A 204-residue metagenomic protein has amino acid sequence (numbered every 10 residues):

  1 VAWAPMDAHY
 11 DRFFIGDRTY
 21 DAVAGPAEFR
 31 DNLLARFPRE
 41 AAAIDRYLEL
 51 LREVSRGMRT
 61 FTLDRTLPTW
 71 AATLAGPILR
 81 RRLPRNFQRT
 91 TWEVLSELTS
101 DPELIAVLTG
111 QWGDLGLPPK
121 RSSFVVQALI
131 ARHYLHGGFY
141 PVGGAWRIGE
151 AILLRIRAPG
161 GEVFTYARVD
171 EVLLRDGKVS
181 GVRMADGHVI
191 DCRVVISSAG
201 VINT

Functional and structural regions predicted by a protein language model:
V1-A2, I105-A106, V163-Y166, N203-T204: Acidic/polar loop patches that form or flank catalytic/metal-binding clefts of enzymes that bind anionic ligands
V1-Y10: N-terminal FAD cofactor-binding segment of flavoenzymes
H9-I15, S180-V182: Short polybasic amphipathic segments
G16-S122: Rossmann-like flavin
N86, S96, A128-D186, I190-C192: Helical element adjacent to the flavin cofactor pocket in flavoenzyme catalytic cores
D114-G116, E171-L173, N203-T204: Flexible loop/turn segments at secondary-structure boundaries
K120-I130: Active-site-proximal loop/short-helix segments that contain or immediately flank catalytic acid/base residue(s)
D191-T204: Flavin (primarily FAD) binding-site architecture
